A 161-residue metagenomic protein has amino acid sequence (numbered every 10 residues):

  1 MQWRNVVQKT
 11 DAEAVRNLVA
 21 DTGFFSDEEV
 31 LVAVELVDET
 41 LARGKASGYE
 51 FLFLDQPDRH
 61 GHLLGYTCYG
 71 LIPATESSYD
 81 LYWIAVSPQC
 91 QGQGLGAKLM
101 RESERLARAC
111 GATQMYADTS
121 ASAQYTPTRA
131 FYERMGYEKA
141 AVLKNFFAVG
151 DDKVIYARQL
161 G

Functional and structural regions predicted by a protein language model:
M1-W3: Extreme N-terminal starter segment of soluble prokaryotic enzymes
N5-Y82, S87-Q89, A97-E102, L106 (+3 more regions): Acetyl-CoA-dependent GNAT
A85, A121-A123: Active-site-proximal loop/turn and secondary-structure-junction residues that shape catalytic pockets, frequently
G94: Conserved G/P- and acidic residue-centered "switch" motifs that form tight phosphate/ATP-binding loops in soluble
A107-S120: Conserved GNAT acetyl-CoA-binding A-motif
D118-A121, E133-V154: Conserved catalytic-core motifs of GNAT/GCN5-like acyltransferases
T128: Helix-turn-helix
